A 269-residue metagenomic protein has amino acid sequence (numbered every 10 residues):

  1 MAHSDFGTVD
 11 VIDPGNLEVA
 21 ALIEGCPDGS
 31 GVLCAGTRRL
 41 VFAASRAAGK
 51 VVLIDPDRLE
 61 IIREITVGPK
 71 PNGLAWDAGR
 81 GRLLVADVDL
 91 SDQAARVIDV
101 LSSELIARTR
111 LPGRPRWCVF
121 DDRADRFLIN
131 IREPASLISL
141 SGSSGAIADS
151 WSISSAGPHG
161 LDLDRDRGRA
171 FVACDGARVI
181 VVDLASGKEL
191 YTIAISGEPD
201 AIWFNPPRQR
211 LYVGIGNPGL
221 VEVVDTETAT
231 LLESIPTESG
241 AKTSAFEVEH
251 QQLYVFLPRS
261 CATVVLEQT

Functional and structural regions predicted by a protein language model:
M1-T269: Predominantly soluble domains enriched in secretory-pathway, periplasmic, or organellar proteins
